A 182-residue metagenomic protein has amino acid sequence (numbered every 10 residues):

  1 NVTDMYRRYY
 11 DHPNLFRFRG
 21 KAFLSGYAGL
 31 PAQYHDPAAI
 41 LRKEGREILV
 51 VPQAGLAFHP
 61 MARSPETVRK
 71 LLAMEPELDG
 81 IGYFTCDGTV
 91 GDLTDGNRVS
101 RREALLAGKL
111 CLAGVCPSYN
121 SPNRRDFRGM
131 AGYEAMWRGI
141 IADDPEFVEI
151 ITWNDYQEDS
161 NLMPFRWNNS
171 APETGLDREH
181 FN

Functional and structural regions predicted by a protein language model:
N1-N182: Glycan-processing catalytic domains of CAZymes
